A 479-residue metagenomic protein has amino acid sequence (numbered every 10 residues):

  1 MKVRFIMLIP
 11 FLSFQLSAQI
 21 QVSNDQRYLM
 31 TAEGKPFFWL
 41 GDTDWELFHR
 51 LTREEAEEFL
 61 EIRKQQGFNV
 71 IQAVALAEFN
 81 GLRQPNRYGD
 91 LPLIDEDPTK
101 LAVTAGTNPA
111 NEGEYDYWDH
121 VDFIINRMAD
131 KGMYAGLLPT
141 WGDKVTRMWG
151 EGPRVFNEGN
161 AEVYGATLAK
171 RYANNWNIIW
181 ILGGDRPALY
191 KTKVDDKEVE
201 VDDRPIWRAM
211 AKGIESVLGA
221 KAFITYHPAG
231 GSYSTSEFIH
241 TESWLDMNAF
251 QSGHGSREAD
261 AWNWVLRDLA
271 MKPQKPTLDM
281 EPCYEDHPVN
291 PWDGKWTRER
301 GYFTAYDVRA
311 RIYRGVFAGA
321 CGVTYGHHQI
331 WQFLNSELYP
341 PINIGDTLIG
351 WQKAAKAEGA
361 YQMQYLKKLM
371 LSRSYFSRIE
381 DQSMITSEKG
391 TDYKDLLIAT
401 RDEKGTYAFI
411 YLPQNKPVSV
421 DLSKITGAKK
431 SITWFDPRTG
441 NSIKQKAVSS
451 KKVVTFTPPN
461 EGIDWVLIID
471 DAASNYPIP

Functional and structural regions predicted by a protein language model:
M1-Q19: Bacterial Sec-dependent N-terminal signal peptides
A18, M133, I178, K221-A222 (+3 more regions): A structural micro-motif
V22-A259: Active-site mouth of glycoside hydrolases
W149-R154, Y190-D202, N290-A305, S336-I342: Short, flexible/disordered intra-domain loops and linkers
I181-G183, T225-P228, A249-F250, L278-E281 (+2 more regions): Short beta-strand segments
E242-E337: Catalytic-core region of carbohydrate-active enzymes that cleave or remodel glycosidic bonds
Y284-H287, T304-K446, T457-P479: Aromatic- and carboxylate-lined catalytic core of secreted/periplasmic carbohydrate-active enzymes
K452-V454: Short strand-edge motifs at loop-to-beta-strand transitions and within beta-strands of extracellular beta-rich domains
